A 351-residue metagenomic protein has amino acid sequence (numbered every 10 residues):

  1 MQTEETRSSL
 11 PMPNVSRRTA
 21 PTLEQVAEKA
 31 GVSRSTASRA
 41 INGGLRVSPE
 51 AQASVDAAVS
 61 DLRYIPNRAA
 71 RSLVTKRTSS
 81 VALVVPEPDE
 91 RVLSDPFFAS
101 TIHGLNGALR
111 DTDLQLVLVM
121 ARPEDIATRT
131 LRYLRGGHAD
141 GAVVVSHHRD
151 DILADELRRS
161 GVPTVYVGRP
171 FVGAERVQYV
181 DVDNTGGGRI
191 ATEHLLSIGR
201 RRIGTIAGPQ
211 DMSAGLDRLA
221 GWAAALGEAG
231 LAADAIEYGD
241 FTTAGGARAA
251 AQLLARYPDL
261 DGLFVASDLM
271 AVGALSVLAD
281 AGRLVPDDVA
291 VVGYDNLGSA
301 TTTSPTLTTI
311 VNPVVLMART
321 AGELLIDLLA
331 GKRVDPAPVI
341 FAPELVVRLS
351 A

Functional and structural regions predicted by a protein language model:
M1-S16, K29, D61, G107-D111 (+2 more regions): Bacterial carbohydrate/catabolite-sensing allosteric modules
M1-S79, A351: N-terminal helix-turn-helix DNA-binding module of bacterial transcription factors
P13, Y64-T130: Amphipathic helical "hinge" segments at domain boundaries
S33, S79, D140, R201-R202 (+1 more regions): Short acidic/polar active-site loop segments enriched in Thr and Asp
T36, K76-E90, H194, R202-P209: Short beta-strand segments enriched in small/hydrophobic residues
R122-D125, V145-D150, L269: Short beta->alpha connector loops
A127-H138, A247-Y257: Short, well-structured alpha-helical segments in soluble
G141-A154, R169-R176: Acidic, Gly/Pro-rich loop/turn segments at junctions of secondary structure
